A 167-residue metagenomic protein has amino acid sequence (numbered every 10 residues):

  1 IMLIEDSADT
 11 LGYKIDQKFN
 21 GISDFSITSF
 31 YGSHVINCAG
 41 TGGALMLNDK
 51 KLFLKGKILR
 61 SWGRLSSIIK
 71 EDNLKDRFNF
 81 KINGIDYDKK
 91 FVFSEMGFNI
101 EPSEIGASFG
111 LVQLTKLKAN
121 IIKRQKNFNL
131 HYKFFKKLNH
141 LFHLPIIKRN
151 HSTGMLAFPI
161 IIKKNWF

Functional and structural regions predicted by a protein language model:
I1: A short helix->loop->beta-strand "cap" motif at the edges of active sites that frequently abuts
I4-A39, L54, K90-V92: Conserved active-site segment immediately N-terminal to the catalytic lysine that forms the internal aldimine
K14, K50-F167: PLP-dependent aminotransferase class I/II
I27, A44, A157-P159: Short aromatic/hydrophobic contact patches that present stacked aromatics for nucleic-acid/ligand binding
I36-G40, H151-G154: Short glycine-enriched loop/turn motifs at secondary-structure junctions
C38-G43, G110: Adenylate-forming
